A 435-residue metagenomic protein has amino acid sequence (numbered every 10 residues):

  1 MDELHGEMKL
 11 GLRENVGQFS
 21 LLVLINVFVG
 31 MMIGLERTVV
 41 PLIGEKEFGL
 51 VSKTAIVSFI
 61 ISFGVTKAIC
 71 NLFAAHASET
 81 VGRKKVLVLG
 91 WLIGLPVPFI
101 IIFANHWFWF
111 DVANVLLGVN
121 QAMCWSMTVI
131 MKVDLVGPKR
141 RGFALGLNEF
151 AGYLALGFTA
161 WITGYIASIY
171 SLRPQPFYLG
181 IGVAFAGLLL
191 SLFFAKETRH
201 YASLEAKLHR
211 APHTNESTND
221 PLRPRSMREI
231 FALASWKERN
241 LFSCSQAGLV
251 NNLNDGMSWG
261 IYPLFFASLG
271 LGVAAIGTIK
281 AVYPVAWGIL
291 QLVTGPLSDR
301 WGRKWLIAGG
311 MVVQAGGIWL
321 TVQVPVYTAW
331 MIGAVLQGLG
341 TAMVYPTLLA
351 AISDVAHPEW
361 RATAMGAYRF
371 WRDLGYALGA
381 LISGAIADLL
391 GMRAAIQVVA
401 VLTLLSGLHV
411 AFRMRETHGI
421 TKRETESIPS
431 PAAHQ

Functional and structural regions predicted by a protein language model:
M1-V16, E197-C244, I428-Q435: Juxtamembrane intracellular "pre-TM" segments in multi-pass secondary transporters
R13-G64, N240-S243, A247, N251-L269: Helix-loop boundary and gating motifs at the non-cytosolic
L22, F108-N114, S243-C244, T328-A334: Short hydrophobic/alpha-helical segments at membrane-entry points of transmembrane helices in Major Facilitator
G64-L72, G157, P284-L292, Y376-A377: Residue-level signature of mid-helix packing/kink "hotspots" within the transmembrane helices of 12-pass Major
C70-G82, A167, L290-G302, A387-D388: Helix-to-loop junctions at the C-terminal end of transmembrane segments in multipass secondary transporters
K85-F99, W305-L320: Structural signature of the two symmetry-related core transmembrane helices
V115-Y153, A350-A351: Cytoplasmic helix-loop-helix junction between adjacent transmembrane helices in 12-TM secondary transporters
Q175-F193, I396-F412: Symmetry-related core transmembrane helices of the 12-TM Major Facilitator Superfamily/SLC fold
